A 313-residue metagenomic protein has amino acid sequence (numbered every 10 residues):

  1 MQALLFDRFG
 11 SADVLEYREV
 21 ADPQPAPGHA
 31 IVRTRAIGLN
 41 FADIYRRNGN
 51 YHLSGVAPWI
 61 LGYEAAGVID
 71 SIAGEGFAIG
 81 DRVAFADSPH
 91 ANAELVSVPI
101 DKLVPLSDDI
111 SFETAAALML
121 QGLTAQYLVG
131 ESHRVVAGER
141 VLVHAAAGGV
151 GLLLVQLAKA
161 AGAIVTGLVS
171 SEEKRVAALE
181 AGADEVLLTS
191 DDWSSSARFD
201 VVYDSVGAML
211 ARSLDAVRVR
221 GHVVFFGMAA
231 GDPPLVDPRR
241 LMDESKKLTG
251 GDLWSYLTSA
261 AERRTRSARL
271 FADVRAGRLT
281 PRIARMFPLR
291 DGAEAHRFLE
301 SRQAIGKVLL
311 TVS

Functional and structural regions predicted by a protein language model:
A21-G38, N50-H90: Glycine-rich beta-strand-centered segment in the early N-terminal region that forms part of a ligand/cofactor-binding
R82, R140, I164, G221-H222 (+1 more regions): Short glycine-centered segments of the SAM/dcSAM-binding site in methyltransferase folds
R82-A147: NAD(P)H dinucleotide-binding glycine-rich loop of Rossmann-like/cofactor-binding domains, especially the beta1-alpha1
V143, K159-R212, E262: Adenosine-nucleotide cofactor-binding segment
G151-L152: N-terminal Rossmann-fold NAD(P) dinucleotide-binding loop
M209-R278, V312-S313: Glycine-rich phosphate-binding loop and adjacent beta-alpha segment of Rossmann(oid) nucleotide-cofactor-binding
A261-S313: C-terminal hydrophobic helical "lid"/dimerization subdomain of Rossmann-like NAD(P)H-dependent oxidoreductases
